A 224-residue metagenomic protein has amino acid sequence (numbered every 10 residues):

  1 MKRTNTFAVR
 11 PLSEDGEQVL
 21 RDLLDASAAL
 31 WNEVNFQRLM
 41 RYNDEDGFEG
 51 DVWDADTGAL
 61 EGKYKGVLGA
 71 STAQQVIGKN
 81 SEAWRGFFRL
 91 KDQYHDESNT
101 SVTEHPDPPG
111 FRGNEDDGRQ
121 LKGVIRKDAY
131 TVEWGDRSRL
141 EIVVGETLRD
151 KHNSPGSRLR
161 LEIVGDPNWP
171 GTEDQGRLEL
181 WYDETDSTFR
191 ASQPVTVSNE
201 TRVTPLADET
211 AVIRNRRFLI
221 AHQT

Functional and structural regions predicted by a protein language model:
M1-Q223: Nucleic-acid substrate recognition interfaces
